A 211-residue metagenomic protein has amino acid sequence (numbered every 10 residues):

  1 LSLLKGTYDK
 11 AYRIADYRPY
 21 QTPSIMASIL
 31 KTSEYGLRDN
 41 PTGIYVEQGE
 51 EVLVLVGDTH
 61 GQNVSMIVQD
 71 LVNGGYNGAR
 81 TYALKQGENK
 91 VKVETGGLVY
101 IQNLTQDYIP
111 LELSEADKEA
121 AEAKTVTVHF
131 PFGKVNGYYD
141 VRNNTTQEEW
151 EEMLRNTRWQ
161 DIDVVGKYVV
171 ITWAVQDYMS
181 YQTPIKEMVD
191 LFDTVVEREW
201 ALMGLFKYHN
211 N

Functional and structural regions predicted by a protein language model:
L1-Y138: Beta-strand-enriched, solvent-exposed domains that form extended recognition/catalytic surfaces
A27, G137-V141, I162-V164, I171: Hydrophobic transmembrane signal anchors and adjacent membrane-proximal interface regions, especially in viral
Y35, R80-Y82, T145, W150-E151 (+1 more regions): Generic alpha-helix detector with strongest preference for long hydrophobic helices that associate with membranes
M66, N73, E115-A123, N143 (+4 more regions): Polar/charged alpha-helical tracts
P131-T157: Nucleotide/phosphate-binding site architecture used for ATP/NTP-dependent chemistry
E151-N211: Catalytic cores of extracellular degradative/oxidative enzymes
